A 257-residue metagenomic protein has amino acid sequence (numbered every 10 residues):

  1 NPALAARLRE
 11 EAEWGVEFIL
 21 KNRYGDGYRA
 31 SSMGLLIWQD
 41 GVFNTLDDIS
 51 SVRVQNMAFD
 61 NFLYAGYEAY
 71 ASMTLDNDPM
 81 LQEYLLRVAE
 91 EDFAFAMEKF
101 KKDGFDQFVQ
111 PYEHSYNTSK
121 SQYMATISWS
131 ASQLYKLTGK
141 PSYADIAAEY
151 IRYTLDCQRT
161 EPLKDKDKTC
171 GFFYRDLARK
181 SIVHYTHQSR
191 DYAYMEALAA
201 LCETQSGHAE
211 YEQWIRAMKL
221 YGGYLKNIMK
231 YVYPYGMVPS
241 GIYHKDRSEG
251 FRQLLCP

Functional and structural regions predicted by a protein language model:
N1-P257: Glycan-recognition and catalytic cores of secretory/periplasmic carbohydrate-active enzymes
